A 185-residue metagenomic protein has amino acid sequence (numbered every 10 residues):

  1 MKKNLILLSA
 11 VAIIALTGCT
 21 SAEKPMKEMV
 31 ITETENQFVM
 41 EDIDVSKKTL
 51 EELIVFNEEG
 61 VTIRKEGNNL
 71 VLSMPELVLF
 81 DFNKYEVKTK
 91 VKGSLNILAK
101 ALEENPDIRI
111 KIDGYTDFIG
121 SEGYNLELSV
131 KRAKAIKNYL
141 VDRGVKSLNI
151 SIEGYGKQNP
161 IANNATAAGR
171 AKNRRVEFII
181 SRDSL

Functional and structural regions predicted by a protein language model:
M1-L5: Positively charged n-region of N-terminal signal peptides that target proteins for export
I6-I13: Sec-dependent N-terminal signal peptides
I13, E104, D142-G144: Alpha-helix termination/capping residues and helix-transition junctions
A15-G18: C-terminal motif of bacterial Sec signal peptides marking the signal peptidase cleavage site
T20-V45, K111-I112, T116-I119, E127 (+2 more regions): N-terminal non-globular leader segments, chiefly Sec-dependent signal peptides
E23-P106, D183-L185: Periplasmic peptidoglycan-binding/tethering modules of Gram-negative envelope proteins
T62, V71, R109-K111, N149-S151 (+1 more regions): Residues at or immediately flanking beta-strands
Y115-L185: Periplasmic OmpA-like peptidoglycan-binding domain that tethers envelope proteins to the cell wall
